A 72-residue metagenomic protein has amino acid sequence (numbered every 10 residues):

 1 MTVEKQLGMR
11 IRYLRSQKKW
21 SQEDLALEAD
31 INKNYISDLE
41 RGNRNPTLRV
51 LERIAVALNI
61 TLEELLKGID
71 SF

Functional and structural regions predicted by a protein language model:
M1-Q6: A detector for short, charged/polar N-terminal pre-domain segments
M9-E28: Short basic helix-loop element that most often maps to the first helix and adjoining turn of HTH DNA-binding modules
I11, L25-A26, I36-L39, L65: Conserved hydrophobic/aromatic packing and binding residues within compact polymer-binding modules
I31-R44: Recognition helix of helix-turn-helix/homeodomain-like DNA-binding domains that insert into the DNA major groove
R41, I60, S71: Short, conserved catalytic or interaction motifs in soluble domains
R49-E64: DNA major-groove recognition helix of helix-turn-helix/homeodomain DNA-binding modules
E64-F72: Short, charged recognition helix plus adjacent turn of helix-turn-helix-like nucleic-acid-binding domains
